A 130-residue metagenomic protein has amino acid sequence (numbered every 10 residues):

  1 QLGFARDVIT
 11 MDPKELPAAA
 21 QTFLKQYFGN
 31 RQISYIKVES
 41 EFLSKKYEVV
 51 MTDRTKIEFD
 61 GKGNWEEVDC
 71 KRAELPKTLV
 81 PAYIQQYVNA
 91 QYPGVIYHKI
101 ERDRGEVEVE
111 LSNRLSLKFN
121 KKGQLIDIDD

Functional and structural regions predicted by a protein language model:
R6-D130: Interaction-mediating elements
